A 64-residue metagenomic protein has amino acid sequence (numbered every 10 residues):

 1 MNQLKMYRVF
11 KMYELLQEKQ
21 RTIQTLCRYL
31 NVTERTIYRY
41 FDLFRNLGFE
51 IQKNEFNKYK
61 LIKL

Functional and structural regions predicted by a protein language model:
M1-L64: Short, basic/aromatic recognition patches that contact phosphate-bearing ligands
